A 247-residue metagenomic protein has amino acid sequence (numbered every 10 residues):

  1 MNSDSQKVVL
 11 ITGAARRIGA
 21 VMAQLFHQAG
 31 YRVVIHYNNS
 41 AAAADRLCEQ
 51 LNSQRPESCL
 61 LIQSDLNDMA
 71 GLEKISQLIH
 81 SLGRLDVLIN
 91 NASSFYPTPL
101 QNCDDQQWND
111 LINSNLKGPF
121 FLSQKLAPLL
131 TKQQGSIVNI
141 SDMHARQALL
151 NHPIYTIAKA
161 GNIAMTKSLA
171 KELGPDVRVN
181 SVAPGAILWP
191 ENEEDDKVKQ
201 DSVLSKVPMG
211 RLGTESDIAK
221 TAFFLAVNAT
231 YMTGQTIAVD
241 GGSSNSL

Functional and structural regions predicted by a protein language model:
A15-R17: Conserved glycine-rich cofactor-binding loop
P99-L100, D104-I112, N192, K199 (+1 more regions): Substrate-binding pocket helix/loop in short-chain dehydrogenase/reductase
S123, A158, T166: Active-site helix of classical SDR
P128, A170-P175: Alpha-helical segment proximal to the catalytic Tyr-Lys
Q147, A222-F223, T233-L247: Short C-terminal tail/terminal secondary-structure segment of NAD(P)H-dependent dehydrogenase/reductase domains
G174-R178, M232-G234: Short, small/polar-rich loop/turn modules that mediate ligand/substrate recognition or access, typified
V207-I218: A conserved structural motif in NAD(P)-dependent oxidoreductases
